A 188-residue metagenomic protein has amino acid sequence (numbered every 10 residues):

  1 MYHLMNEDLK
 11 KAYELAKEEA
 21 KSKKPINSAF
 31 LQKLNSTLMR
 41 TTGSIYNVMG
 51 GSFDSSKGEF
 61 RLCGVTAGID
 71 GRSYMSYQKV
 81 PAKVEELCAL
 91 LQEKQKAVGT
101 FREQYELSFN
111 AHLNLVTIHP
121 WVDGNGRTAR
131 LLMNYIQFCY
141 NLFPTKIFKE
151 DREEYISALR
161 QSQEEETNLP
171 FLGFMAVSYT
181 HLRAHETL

Functional and structural regions predicted by a protein language model:
M1-D123, R127-R183: FIC/Doc superfamily catalytic core
A184-L188: A short, hydrophobic C-terminal helix/tail in secreted or cell-surface proteins
